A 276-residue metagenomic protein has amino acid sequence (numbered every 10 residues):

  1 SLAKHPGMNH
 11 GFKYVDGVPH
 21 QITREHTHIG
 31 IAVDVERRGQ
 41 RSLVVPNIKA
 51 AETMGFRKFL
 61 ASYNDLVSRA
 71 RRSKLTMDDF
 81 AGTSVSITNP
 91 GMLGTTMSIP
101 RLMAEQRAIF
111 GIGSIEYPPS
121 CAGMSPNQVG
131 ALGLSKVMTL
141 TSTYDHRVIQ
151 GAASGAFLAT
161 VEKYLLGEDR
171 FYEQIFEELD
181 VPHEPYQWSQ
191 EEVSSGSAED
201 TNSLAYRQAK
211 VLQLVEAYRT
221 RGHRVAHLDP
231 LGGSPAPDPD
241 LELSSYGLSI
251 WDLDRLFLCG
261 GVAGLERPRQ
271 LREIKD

Functional and structural regions predicted by a protein language model:
S1-Q208, R221: C-terminal catalytic/motor cores of large multi-domain enzyme assemblies
E191-D276: Extended, charge-enriched "interface" segments that sit outside catalytic cores
